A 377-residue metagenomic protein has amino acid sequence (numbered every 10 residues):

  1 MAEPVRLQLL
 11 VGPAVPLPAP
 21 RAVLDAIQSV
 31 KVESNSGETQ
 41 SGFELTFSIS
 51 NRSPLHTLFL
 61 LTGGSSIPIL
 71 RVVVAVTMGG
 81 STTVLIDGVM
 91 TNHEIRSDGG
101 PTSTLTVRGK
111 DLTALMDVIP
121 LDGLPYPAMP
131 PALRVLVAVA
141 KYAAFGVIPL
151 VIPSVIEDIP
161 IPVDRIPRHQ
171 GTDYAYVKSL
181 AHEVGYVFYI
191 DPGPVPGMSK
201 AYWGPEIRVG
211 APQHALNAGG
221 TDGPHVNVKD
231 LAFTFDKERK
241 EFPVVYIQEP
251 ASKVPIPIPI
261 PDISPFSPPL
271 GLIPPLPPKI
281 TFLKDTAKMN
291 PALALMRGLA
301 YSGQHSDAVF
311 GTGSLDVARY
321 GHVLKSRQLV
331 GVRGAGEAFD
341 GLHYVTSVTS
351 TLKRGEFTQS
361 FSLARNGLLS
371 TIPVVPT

Functional and structural regions predicted by a protein language model:
M1-M116: Assembly/oligomerization scaffold segments
R6, E44-L45, G109, V118-V151 (+3 more regions): Amphipathic, non-transmembrane alpha-helical segments in extracytoplasmic/periplasmic proteins
A14, N35, S48-S50, T77-G79 (+9 more regions): Solvent-exposed coil/turn segments that connect beta secondary-structure elements in extracytoplasmic/periplasmic
S29, V84-V89, T106, P120-G123 (+5 more regions): Well-ordered beta-strand positions in beta-sheet-rich domains
E33, G63, R96-S97, I166 (+3 more regions): A generic local secondary-structure boundary/capping motif
E38-G63, T221-T377: An acidic/polar, Gly/Ser/Thr-rich interaction patch typically located in mid-to-C-terminal regions of proteins
P54-L61, D117, V147-L150, S154-V163: Sec-dependent N-terminal signal peptides of Gram-negative outer-membrane/periplasmic proteins
T102-V107, D111-T113, V151-N227: Short beta-strand-centered interaction patches in the first periplasmic/extracellular domains of large envelope
